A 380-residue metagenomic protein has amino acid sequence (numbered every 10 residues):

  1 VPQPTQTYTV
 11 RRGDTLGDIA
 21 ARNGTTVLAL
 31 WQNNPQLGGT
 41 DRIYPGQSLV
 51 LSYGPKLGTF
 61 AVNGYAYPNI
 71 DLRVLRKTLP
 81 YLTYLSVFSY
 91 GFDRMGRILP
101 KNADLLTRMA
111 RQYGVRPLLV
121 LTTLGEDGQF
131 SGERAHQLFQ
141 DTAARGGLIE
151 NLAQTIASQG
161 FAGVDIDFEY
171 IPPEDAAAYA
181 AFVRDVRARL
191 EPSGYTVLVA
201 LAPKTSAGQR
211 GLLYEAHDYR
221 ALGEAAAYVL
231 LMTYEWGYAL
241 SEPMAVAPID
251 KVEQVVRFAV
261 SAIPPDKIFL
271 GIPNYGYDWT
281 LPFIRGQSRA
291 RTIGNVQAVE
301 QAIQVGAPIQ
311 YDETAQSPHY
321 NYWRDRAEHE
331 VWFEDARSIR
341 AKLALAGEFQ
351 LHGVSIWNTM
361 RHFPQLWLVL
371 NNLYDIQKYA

Functional and structural regions predicted by a protein language model:
V1-T26: Primarily a LysM-type cell-wall glycan-binding module
V1-T9, L37-G54: Primarily N-terminal secretory
S52-N151: Glycan-recognition patch characteristic of GH18 chitinases/ENGases and related GlcNAc/peptidoglycan-binding proteins
A66-Y81, T142-A157, G211-R220, E334-L345: Short, acidic/polar
L85, I166, V229, L270 (+2 more regions): Conserved, mostly hydrophobic/aromatic
S86-S89, G147-A178, Y228-E242: Active-site groove signature of glycoside hydrolases
R94-K101, A177-Q304: Substrate-binding surface in catalytic domains of secreted glycosidases
T123-A135, N274-K342, N371-A380: Glycan-binding loop/region signatures in secreted carbohydrate-active enzymes
